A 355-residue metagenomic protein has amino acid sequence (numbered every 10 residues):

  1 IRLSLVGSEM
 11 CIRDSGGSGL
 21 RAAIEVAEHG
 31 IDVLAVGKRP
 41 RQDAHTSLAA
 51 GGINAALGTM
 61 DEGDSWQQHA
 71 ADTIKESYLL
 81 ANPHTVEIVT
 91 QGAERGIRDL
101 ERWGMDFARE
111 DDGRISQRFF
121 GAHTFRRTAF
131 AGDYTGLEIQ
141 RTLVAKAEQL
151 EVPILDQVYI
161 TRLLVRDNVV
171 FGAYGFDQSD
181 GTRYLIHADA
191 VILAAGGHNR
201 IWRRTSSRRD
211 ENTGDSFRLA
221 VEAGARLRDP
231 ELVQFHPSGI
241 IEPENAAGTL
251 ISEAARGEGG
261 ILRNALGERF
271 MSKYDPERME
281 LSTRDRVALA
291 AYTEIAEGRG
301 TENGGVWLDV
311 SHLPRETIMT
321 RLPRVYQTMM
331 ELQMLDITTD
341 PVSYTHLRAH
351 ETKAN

Functional and structural regions predicted by a protein language model:
I1-G7, I12, H346, K353-N355: Single conserved hydrophobic/aromatic residue that forms the stacking wall/gate of nucleotide- or nucleobase-binding
R13-L34: N-terminal Rossmann-like FAD-binding beta1-loop-alpha1 element of flavoenzymes
G16-G17, P40, Y134, L232: Residue-level detector of alpha-helix initiation sites
H29-S47: Glycine-rich FAD pyrophosphate-binding loop
A56-I88: Glycine-rich active-site loop/strand segments that organize a redox cofactor
E101-T182, H187-A190, A194, G239-E242: Conserved redox-cofactor binding core of oxidoreductases
H198-R204: Flavin (primarily FAD) binding-site architecture
L219, A225-V342: An anion/pyrophosphate-binding glycine-rich loop and adjacent beta-alpha core in soluble alpha-beta enzymes
